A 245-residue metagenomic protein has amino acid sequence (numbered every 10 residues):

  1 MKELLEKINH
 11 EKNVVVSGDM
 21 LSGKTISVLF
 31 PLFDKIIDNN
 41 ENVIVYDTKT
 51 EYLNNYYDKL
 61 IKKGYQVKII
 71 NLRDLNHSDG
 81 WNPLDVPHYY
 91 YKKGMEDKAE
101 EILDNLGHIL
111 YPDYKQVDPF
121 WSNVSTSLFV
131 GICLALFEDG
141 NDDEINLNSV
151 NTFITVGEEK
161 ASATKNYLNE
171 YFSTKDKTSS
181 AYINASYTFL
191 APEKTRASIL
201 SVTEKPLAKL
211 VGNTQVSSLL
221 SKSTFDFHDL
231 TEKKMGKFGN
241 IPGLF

Functional and structural regions predicted by a protein language model:
L4-F245: P-loop NTPase motor domains
